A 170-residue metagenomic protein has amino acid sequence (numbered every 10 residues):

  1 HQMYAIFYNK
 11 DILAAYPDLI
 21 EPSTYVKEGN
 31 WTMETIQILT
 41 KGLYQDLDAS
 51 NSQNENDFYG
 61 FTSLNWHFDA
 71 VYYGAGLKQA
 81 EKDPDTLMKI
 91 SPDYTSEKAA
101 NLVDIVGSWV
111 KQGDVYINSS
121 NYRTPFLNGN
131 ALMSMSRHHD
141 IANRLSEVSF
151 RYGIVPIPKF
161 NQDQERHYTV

Functional and structural regions predicted by a protein language model:
H1-A5, E34, V155, E165: Hinge/lid segment of periplasmic solute-binding proteins
H1-T24, T62-L87: Periplasmic solute-binding protein
L13, Q37-G42, S120-S134: Short helices/loops that flank or line small-molecule/ion binding pockets
M33, Q37-G42, A70-S119: Glycine-centered hinge/linker elements that transmit conformational signals in sensory and ligand-binding systems
L47-D57: Acidic, glycine-anchored loop motifs typical of Ca2+
E55, S63, V106-V110, R166-V170: Short, intrinsically disordered, charge-balanced linker/junction segments flanking boundaries in proteins
L64-N65, S136-I141: Beta->alpha turn/N-cap motifs
L145-V170: Extracytoplasmic/periplasmic substrate-recognition and gating elements
